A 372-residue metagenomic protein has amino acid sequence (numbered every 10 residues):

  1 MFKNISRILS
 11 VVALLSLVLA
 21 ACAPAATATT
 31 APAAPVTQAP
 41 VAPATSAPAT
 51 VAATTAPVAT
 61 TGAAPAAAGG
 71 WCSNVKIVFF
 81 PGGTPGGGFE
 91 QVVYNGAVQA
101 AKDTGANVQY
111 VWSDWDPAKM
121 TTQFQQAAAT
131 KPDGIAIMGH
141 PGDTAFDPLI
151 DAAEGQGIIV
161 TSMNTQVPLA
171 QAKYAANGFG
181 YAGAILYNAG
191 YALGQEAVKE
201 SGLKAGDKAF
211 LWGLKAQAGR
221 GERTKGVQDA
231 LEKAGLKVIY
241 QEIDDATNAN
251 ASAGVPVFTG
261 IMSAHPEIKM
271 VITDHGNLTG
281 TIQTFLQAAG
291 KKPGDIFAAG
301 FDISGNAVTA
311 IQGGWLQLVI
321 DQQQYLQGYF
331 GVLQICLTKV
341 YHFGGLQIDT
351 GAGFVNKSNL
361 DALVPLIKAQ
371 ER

Functional and structural regions predicted by a protein language model:
M1-V12: Bacterial N-terminal signal peptides that target proteins for export
S16-A21: C-terminal motif of bacterial Sec signal peptides marking the signal peptidase cleavage site
A23-R372: A residue-level marker of the well-folded mature domains of exported/periplasmic proteins
